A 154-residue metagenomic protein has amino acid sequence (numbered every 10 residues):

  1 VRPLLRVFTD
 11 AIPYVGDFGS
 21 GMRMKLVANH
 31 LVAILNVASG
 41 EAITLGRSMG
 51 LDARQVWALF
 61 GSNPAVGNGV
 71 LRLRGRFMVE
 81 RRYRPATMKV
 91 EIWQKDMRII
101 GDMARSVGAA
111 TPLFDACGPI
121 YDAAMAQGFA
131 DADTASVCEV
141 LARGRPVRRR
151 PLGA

Functional and structural regions predicted by a protein language model:
V1-A33: Rossmann-fold dinucleotide-binding core
R6, V147-A154: ATP-dependent carboxylate/acyl-activation modules
T9-I12, T111, R149: Secondary-structure boundary/capping signal
S20-R145: Helical "substrate-binding/catalytic lid" subdomain of Rossmann-like NAD(P)-dependent dehydrogenases/reductases
